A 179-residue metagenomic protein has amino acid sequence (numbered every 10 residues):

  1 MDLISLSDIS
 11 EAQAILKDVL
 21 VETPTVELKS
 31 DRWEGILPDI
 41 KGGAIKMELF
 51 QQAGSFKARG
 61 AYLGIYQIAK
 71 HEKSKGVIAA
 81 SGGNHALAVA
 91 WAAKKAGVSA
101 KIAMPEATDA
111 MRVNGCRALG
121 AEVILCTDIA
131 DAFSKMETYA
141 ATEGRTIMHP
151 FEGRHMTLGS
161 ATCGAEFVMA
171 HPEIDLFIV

Functional and structural regions predicted by a protein language model:
M1-V179: PLP-dependent amino-acid enzyme catalytic core
